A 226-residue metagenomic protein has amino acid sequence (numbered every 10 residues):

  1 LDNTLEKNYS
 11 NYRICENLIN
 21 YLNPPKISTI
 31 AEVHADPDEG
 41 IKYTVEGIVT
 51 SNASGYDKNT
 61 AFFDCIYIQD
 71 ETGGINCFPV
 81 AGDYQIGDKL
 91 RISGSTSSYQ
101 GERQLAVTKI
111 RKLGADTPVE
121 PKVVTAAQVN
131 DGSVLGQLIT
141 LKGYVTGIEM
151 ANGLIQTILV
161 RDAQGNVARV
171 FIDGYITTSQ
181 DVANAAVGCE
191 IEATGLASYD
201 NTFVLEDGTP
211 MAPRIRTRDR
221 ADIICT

Functional and structural regions predicted by a protein language model:
L1-P25: Extracellular ligand-binding/catalytic regions of CAZymes and related secreted enzymes and adhesion modules
P24-T226: OB-fold single-stranded nucleic acid-binding module
